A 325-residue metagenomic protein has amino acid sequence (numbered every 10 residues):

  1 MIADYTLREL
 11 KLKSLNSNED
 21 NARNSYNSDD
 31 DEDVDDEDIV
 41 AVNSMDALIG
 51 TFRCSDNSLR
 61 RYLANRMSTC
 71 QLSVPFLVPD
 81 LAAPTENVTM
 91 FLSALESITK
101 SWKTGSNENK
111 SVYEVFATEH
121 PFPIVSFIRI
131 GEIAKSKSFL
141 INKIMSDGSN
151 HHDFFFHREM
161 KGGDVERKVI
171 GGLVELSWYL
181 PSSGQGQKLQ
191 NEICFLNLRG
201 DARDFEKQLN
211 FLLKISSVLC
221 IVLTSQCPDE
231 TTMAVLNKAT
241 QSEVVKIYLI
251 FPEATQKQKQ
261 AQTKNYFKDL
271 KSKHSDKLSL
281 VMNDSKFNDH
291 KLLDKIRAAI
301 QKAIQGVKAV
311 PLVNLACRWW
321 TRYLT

Functional and structural regions predicted by a protein language model:
M1-T325: Conserved GTPase G-domain substructure that encodes guanine base recognition and part of the catalytic core, centered
